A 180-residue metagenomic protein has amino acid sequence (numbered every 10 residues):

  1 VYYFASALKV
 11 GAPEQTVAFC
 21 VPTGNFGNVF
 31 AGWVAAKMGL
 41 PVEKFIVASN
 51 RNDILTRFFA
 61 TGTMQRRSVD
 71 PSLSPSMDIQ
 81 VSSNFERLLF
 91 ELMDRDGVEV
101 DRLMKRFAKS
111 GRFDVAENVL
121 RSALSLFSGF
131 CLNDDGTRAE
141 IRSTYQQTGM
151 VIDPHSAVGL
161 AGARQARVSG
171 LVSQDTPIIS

Functional and structural regions predicted by a protein language model:
V1-S180: PLP-dependent amino-acid enzyme catalytic core
